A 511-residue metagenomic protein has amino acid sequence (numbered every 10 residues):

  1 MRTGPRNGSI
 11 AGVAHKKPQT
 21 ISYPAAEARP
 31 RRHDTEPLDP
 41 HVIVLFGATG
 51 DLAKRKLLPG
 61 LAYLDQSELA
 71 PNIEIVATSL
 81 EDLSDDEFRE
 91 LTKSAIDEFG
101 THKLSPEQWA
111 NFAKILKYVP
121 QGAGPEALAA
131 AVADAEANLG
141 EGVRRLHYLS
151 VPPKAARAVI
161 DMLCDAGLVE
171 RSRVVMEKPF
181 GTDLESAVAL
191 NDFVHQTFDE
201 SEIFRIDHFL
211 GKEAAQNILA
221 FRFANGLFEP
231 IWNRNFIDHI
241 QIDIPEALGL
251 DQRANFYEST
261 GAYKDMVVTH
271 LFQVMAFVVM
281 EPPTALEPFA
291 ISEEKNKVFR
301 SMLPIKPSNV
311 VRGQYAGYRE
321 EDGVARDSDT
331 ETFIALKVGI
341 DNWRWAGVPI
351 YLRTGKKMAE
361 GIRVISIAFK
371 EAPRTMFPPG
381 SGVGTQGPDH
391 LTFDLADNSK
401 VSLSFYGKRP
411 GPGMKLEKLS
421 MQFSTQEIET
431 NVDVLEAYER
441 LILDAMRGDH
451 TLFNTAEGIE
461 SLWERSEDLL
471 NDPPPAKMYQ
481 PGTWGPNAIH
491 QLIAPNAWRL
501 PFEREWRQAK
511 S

Functional and structural regions predicted by a protein language model:
N7-M176, F180-S511: Secretory/organelle targeting and membrane-embedding segments
